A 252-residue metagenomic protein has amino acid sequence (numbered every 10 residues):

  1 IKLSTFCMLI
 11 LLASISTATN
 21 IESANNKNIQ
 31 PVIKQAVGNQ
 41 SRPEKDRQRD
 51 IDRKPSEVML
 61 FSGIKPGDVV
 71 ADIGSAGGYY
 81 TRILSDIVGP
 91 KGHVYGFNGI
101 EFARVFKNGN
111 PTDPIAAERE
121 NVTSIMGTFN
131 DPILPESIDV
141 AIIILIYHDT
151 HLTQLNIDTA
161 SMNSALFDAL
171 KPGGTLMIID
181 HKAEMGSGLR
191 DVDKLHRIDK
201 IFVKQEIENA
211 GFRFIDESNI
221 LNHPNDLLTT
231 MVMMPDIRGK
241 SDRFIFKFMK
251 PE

Functional and structural regions predicted by a protein language model:
V32-F61, K65: Class I SAM-dependent methyltransferase Rossmann-like catalytic core, especially the SAM/SAH-binding loop
G67-A76: Conserved class I S-adenosyl-L-methionine
S85-D86, I157-P172: A short glycine-rich, Lys/Arg-flanked "PGG" loop and its adjoining helix->strand segment in the class I
R119, P132-I142: A short acidic, Gly/Pro-enriched loop at the edge of an enzyme's catalytic core that lines a small-molecule cofactor
D139-A160: A short SAM/SAH-binding and catalytic strip from SAM-dependent methyltransferases
G173-H181: Conserved beta-strand signature within the Rossmann-like core of class I S-adenosyl-L-methionine
G188-I215: Conserved Class I S-adenosyl-L-methionine
N225-E252: Core SAM-dependent methyltransferase catalytic element
